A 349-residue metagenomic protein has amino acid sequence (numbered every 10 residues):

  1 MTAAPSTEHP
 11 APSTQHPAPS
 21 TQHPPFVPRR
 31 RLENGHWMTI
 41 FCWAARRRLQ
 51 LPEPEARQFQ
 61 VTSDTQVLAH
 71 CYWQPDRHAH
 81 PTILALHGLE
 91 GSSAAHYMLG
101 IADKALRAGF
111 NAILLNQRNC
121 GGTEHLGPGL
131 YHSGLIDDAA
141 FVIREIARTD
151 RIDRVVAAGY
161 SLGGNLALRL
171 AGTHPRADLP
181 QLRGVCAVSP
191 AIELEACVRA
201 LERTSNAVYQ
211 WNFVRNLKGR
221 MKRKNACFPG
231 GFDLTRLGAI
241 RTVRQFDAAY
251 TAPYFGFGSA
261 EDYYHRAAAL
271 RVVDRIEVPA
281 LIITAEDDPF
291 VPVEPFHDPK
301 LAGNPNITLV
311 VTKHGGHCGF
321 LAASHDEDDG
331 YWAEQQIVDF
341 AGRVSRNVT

Functional and structural regions predicted by a protein language model:
W37-R77, L321-E327: N-terminal cap/lid segment of alpha/beta-hydrolase-fold proteins
H80-G88: Short beta-strand element of the alpha/beta-hydrolase
G91-A94, A102-L126: Conserved alpha/beta-hydrolase
K104, R118-V156: Catalytic nucleophile-loop/oxyanion-hole region of alpha/beta-hydrolase and closely related hydrolase-like folds
R148, I152-Y254: Alpha/beta-hydrolase-fold enzymes
A249-V272: Active-site nucleophile elbow and catalytic-triad environment of alpha/beta-hydrolase enzymes
I276, I282-T284, D288: Short beta-strand/loop motif that positions the catalytic acidic residue of the alpha/beta-hydrolase fold
K313-T349: Catalytic active-site module of serine/aspartate enzymes centered on a nucleophile-bearing elbow/loop
